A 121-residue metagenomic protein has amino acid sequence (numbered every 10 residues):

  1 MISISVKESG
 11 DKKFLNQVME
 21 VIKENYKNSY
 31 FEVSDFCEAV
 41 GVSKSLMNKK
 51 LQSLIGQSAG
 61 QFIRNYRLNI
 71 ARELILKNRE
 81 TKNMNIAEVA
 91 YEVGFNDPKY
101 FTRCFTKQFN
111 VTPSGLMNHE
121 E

Functional and structural regions predicted by a protein language model:
M1, N118-H119: Generic structural signal for short, solvent-exposed loop/turn connectors between secondary structure elements
M1-K7, F14-L46: General nucleic-acid-binding
M1-N16, S53-Q61, N65: Short, Lys/Arg-enriched, Trp-marked, Pro/Gly-tolerant hinge/linker segments that flank
G10, K27-N28, A39, I63 (+2 more regions): Helix-turn-helix/winged-helix DNA-binding modules
M19-F31, L51, I55, E73-M84 (+2 more regions): Basic, amphipathic alpha-helical hairpins
V33-F62, A90-T112: Basic/polar phosphate-binding segments, predominantly the helix-turn-helix DNA-binding elements of transcriptional
S53-N96, H119-E121: Terminal helix-turn-helix DNA-binding modules in bacterial transcription factors
